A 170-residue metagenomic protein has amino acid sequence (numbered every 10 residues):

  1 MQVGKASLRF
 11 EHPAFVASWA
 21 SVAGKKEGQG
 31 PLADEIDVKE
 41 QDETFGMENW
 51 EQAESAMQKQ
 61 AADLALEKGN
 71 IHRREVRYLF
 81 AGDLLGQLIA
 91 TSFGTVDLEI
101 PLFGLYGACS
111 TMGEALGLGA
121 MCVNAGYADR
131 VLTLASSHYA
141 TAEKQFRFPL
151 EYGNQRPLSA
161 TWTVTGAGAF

Functional and structural regions predicted by a protein language model:
M1-F103, A160-V164, A169-F170: Conserved "HGTGT" condensation-loop signature of ketosynthase/thiolase-family condensing enzymes that catalyze
K5, G113-G117, A142-F170: Glycine-/small-residue-rich "gating" segment that lines the acyl/pantetheine channel and substrate pocket
V16, A62-L64, V123-D129, P149-E151: A general structural signal for short secondary-structure boundary/capping elements
S21, E67-I71, M121-A128, S136: Generic secondary-structure signature for well-ordered alpha-helical cores
K26, A140-E143: A short beta-to-alpha transition loop/helix N-cap that caps and shapes the active-site region
D34, D97, T133-L134, P149: Residue-level signal for alpha-helical context at structural boundaries
G82-Q87, C109-S110, A135-T141: Acidic, glycine-rich active-site loops and adjacent beta-strand->loop/helix elements that engage anionic groups
Y106-T133: Active-site-proximal alpha-helical scaffold in enzymes
